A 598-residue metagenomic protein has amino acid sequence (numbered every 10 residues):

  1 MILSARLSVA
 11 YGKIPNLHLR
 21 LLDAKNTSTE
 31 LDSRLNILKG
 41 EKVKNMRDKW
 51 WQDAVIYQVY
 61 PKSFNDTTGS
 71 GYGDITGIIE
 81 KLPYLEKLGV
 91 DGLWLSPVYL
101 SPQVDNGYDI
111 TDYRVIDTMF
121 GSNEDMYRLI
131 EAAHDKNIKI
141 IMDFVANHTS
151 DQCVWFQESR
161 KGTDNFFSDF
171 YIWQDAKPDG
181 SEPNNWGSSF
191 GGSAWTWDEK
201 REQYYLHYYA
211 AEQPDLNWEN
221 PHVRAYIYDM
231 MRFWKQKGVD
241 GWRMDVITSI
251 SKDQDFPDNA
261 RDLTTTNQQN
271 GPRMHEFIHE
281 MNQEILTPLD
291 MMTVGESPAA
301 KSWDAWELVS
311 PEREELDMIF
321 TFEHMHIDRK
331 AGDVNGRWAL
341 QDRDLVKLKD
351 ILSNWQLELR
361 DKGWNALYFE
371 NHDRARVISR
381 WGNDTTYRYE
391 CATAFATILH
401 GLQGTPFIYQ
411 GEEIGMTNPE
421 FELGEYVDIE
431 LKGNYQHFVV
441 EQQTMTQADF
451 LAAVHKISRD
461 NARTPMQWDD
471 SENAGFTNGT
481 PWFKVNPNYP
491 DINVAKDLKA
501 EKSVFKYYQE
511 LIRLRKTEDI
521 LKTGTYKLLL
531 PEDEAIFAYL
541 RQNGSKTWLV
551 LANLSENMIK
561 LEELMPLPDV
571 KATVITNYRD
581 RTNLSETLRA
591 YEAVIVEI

Functional and structural regions predicted by a protein language model:
L3, L17-L19, S33, L38: Short hydrophobic targeting helices and cationic amphipathic motifs that mediate membrane/organellar targeting
A5, V9-G12, L19, A24-T27: Short hydrophobic alpha-helical segments enriched in small aliphatic residues
K44-R232, Q236, S249-K301, L308-P311 (+1 more regions): Acidic/aromatic-lined carbohydrate-recognition and catalytic surfaces of CAZymes acting on diverse glycans
W50-W51, T266, E276-P288, M292 (+8 more regions): Loop/helix patches that line or flank the sugar-binding groove of alpha-linked glycan CAZymes
L93, W242-M244: Hydrophobic residues within beta-strands of alpha/beta enzymes
M558-Y578: Beta-strand-rich binding/interaction modules
N583-I598: C-terminal beta-strand-rich structural cap/linker in extracellular carbohydrate-active enzymes
